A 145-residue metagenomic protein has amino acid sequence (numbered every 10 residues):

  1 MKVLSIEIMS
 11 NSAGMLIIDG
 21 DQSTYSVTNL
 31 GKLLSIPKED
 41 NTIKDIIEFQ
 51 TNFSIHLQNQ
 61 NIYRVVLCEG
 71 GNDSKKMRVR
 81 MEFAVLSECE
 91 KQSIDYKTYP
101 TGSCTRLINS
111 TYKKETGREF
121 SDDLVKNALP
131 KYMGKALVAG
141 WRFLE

Functional and structural regions predicted by a protein language model:
M1-L4, S10-E145: Phosphate- and other anionic-substrate recognition elements at nucleic-acid/protein interfaces
